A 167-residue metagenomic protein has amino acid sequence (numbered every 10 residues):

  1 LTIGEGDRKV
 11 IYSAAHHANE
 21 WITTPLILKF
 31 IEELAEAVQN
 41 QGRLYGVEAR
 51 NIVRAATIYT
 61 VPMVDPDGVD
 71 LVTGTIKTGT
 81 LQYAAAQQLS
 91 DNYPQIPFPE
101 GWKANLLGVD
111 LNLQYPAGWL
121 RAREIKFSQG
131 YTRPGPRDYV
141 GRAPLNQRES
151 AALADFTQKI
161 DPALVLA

Functional and structural regions predicted by a protein language model:
L1-G6: Short beta-strand-to-loop junctions in surface cap/lid or active-site-entrance loops
D7, I11, W21-P25, K29-A167: Active-site/substrate-binding loop(s) of hydrolase catalytic cores
A14: Histidine-centered acyl-transfer/condensation active-site motif and its immediate structural neighborhood
H17: Conserved phosphate/anionic-ligand binding catalytic regions in large, soluble enzymes, centered on
